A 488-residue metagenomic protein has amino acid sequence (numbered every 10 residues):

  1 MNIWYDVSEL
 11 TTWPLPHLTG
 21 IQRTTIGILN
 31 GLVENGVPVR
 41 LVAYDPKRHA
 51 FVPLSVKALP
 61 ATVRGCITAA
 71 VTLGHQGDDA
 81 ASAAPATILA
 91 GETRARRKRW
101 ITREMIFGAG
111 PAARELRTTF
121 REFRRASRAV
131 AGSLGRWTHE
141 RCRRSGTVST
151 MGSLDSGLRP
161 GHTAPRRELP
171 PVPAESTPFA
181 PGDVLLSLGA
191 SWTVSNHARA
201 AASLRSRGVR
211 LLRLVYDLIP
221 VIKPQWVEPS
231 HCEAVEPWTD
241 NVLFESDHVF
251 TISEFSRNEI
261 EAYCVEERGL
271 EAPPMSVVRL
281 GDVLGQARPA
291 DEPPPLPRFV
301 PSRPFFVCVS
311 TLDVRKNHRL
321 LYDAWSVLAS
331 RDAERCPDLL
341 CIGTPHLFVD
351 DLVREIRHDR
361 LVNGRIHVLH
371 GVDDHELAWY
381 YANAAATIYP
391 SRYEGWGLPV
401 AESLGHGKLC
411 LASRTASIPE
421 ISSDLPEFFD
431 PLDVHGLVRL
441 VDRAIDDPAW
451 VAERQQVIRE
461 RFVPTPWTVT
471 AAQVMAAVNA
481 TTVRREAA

Functional and structural regions predicted by a protein language model:
M1-A488: Carbohydrate transferase catalytic cores enriched for Leloir-type hexosyltransferases
